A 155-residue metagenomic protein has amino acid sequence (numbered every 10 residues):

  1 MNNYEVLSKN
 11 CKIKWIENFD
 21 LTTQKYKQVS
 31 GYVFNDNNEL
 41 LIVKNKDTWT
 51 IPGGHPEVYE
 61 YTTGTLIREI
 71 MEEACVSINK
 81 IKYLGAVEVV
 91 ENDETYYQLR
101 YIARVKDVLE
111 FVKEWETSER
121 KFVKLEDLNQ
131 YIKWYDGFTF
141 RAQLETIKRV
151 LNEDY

Functional and structural regions predicted by a protein language model:
M1-S30: Acidic, metal-coordinating catalytic segment for phosphate/diphosphate chemistry, firing primarily on the Nudix
N18-L21, K27-Q28, N35, A74-S77 (+1 more regions): Intrinsically disordered, low-complexity segments enriched in polar/charged residues with Gly/Pro, especially when
T23-T50: Short, contiguous, helix-prone interaction/anchoring segments in small proteins
E39, I102, R149-V150: A generic structural signal for ordered secondary structure
T50-P56: A short, polar/proline- and glycine-enriched secondary-structure boundary/capping micro-motif
P56-N79, V87-T139: Unchanged
W134-Y155: Charged phosphate-binding loop/patch that engages nucleotide di/tri-phosphates or the phosphate backbone of nucleic
